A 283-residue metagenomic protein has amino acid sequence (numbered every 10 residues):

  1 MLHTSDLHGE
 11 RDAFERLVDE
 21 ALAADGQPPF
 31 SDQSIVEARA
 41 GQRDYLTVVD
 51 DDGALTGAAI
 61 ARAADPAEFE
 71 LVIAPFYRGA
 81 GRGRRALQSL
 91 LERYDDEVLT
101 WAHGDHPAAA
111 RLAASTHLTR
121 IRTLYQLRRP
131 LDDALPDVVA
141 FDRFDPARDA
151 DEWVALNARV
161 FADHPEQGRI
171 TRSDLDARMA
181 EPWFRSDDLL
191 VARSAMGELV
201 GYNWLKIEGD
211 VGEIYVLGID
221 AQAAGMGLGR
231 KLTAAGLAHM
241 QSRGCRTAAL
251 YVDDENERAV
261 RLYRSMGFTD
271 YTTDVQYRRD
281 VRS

Functional and structural regions predicted by a protein language model:
M1-I35, D137-G168: Short amphipathic alpha-helix that is part of the acyltransferase structural core
Q33-G41, A59-P66, E166-G212, L217-G218: A conserved beta-strand-loop-helix scaffold within acyl/acetyltransferase catalytic domains
V48-D51, R193-S194: Core beta-strand residues in small-molecule sensory/regulatory alpha/beta domains
T56-G57, R122, V200-G201, G229 (+1 more regions): A structural microfeature
A63-E68, A74-A140, V275-R279: Acyl-donor-binding surface of acyltransferase catalytic domains
F69-L71, L99-A102, I214, A248-V252: Conserved hydrophobic beta-strand within the GNAT/NAT acetyltransferase core sheet that lines the active-site cleft
G79-R93, I219, G225-S242, R261-S265: Conserved acetyl-CoA-binding loop-helix of GNAT-fold acetyltransferases
T116-A134, A234, R246-S283: Active-site/acyl-donor-binding loops of N-acyltransferases
